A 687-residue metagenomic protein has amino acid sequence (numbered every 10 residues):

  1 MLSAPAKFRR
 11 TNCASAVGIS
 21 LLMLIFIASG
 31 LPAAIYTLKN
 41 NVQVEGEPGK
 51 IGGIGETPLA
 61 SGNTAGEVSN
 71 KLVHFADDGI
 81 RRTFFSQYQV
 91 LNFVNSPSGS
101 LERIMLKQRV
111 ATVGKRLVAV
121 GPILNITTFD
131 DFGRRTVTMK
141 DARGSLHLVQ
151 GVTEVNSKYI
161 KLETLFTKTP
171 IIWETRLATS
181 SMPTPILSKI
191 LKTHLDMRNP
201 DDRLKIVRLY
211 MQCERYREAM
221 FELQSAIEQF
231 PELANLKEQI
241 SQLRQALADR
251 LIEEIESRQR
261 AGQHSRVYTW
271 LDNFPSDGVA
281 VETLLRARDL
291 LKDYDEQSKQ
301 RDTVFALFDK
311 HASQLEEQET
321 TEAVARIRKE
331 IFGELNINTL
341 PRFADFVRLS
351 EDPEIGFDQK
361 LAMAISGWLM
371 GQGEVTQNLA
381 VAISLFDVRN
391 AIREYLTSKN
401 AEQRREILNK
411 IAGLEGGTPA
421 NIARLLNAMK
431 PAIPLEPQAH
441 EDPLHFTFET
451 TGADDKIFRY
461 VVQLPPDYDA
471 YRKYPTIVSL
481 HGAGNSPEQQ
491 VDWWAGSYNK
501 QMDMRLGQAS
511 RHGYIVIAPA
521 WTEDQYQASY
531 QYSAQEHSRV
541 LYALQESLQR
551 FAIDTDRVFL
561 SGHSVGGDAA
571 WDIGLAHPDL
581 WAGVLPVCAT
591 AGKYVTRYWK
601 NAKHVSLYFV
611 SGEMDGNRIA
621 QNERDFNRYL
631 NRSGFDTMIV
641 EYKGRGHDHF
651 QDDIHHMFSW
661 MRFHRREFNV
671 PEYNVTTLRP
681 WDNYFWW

Functional and structural regions predicted by a protein language model:
A16-A28: Bacterial N-terminal signal peptides
P32-E330, E334: Compositionally biased alpha-helical segments
L291-K292, S298-Y474, N683-W687: A domain-start/cap signature at the N-terminus of enzymes
K473-T476, L480-Q549: Active-site machinery of serine-nucleophile hydrolases
W494-G507, A543, A589-K600, Q621 (+1 more regions): Alpha-helical scaffolding within the catalytic cores of extracellular/periplasmic polymer-degrading hydrolases
Q549, D556-K603: Primarily recognizes the serine-hydrolase "nucleophile elbow" in alpha/beta-hydrolase and SGNH/GDSL folds
A602, Y608-S611: Short beta-strand/loop motif that positions the catalytic acidic residue of the alpha/beta-hydrolase fold
G616-W687: C-terminal catalytic histidine-bearing segment of alpha/beta-hydrolase fold enzymes
